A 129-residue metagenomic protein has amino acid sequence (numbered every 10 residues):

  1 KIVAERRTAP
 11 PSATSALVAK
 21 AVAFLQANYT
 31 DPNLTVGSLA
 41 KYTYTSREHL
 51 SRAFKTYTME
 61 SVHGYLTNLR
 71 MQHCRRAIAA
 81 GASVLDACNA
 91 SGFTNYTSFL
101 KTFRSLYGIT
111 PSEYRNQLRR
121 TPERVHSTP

Functional and structural regions predicted by a protein language model:
K1-A9, A13-A16, K20-A23, K41 (+2 more regions): An amphipathic alpha-helical interaction segment
K1-R7, K20-L34, F54, T58 (+3 more regions): Basic, amphipathic alpha-helical hairpins
P11-S15, N33, G81, F93: Short, solvent-exposed loop/helix junctions and linker helices that flank or host conserved functional motifs
A13-A16, F99, T128: Compositionally biased regions
A16-F24, L66, R70-H73: Pre-recognition alpha-helix immediately N-terminal to the DNA-recognition helix within helix-turn-helix or winged-helix
V36-L69, C88-E113: Basic/polar phosphate-binding segments, predominantly the helix-turn-helix DNA-binding elements of transcriptional
L66-R75, E113-S127: Short, basic, alpha-helical segments at the C-terminal edge of helix-turn-helix-like DNA-binding modules
